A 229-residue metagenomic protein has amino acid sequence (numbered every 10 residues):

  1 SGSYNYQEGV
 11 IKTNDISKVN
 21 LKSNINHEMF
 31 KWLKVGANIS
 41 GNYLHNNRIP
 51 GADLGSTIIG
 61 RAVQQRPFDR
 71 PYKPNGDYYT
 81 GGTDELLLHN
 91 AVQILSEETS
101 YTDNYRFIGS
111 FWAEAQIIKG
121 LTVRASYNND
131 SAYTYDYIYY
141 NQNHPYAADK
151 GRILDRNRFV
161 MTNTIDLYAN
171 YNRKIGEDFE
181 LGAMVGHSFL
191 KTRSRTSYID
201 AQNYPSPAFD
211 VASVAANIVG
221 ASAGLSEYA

Functional and structural regions predicted by a protein language model:
G2-E8: Transmembrane beta-strand segments that form the barrel wall of outer-membrane beta-barrel proteins
G9-N14, N20, N24-R106, R124-Y228: Surface-exposed loop/interface segments of Gram-negative outer-membrane beta-barrel transport/assembly proteins
G109: A cytosolic small-molecule/anion-sensing beta-strand core signal
G120: Active-site and adjacent substrate-binding regions of carbohydrate-active enzymes
